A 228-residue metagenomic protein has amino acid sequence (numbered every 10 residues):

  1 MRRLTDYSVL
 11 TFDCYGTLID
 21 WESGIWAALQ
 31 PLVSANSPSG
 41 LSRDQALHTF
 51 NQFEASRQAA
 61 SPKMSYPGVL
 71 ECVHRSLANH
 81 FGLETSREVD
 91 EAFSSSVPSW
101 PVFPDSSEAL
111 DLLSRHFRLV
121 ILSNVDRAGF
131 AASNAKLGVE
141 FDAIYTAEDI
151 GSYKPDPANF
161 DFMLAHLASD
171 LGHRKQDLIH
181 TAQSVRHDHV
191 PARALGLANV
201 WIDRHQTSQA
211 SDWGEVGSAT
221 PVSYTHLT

Functional and structural regions predicted by a protein language model:
R2-H48: Active-site neighborhood of HAD-like aspartate-dependent phosphohydrolases
A35, T49-E91: A metal-dependent, Asp-based hydrolase signature
E88-P101, S106-A135, I144-A147: Substrate-recognition element of Asp-dependent hydrolases with the DxDx(T/V) motif
S107, K136, E140-F141, Y145-T146 (+4 more regions): A generic "structured core" feature
P155-V190: Conserved Lys-Pro-Asp/Glu-containing loop-to-beta segment of HAD-superfamily phosphomonoesterases, centered on
T181-T220: Acidic, Mg2+-coordinating phosphoryl-transfer loop and its flanking beta/alpha structural elements, shared across
T225-T228: Conserved small/polar residues in nucleotide/adenosyl-binding loops
